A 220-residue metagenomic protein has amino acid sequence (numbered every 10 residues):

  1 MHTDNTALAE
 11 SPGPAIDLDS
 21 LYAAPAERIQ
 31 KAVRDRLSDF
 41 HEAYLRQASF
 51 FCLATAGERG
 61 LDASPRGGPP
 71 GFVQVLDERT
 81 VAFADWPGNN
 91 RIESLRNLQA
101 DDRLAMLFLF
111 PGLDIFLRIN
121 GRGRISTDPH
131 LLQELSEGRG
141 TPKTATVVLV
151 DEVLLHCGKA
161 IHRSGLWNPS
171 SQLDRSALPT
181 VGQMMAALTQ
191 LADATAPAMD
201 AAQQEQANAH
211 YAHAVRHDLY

Functional and structural regions predicted by a protein language model:
M1-Y220: Binding-site signature for planar aromatic cofactors or substrates
